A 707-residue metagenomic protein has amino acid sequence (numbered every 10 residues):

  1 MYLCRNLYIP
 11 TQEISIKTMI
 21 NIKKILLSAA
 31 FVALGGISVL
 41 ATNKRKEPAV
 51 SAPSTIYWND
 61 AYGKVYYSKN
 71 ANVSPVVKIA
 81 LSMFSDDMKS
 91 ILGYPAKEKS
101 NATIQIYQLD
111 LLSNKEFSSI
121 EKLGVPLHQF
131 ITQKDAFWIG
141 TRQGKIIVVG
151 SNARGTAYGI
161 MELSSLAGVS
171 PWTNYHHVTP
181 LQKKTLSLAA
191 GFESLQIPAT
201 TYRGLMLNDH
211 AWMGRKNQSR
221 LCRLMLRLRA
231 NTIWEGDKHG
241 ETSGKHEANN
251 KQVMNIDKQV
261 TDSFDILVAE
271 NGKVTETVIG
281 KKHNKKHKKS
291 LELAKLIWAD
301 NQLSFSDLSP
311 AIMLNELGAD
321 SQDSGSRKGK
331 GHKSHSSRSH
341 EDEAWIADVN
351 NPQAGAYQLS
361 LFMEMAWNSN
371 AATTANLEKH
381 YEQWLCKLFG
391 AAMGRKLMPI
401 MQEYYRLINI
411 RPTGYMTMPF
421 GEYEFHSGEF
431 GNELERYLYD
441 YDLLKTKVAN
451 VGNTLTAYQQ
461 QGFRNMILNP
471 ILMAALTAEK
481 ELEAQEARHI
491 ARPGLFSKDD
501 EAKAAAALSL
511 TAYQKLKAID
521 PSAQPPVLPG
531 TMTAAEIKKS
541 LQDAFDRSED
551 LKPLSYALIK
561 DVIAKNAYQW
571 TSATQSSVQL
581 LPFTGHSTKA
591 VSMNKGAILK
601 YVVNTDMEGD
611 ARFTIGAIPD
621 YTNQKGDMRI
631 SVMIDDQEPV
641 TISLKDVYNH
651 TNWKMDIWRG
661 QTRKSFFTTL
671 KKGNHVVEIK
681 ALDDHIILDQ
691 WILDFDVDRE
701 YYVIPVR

Functional and structural regions predicted by a protein language model:
M1-V50: Bacterial Sec-dependent N-terminal signal peptides
T42-Q196, M607: Contiguous, structured surface segment used for ligand recognition
K44-Y62, E536, D543-K552, V703-I704: N-terminal pre-domain segments of enzymes
V73, L92, L112-F117, T179 (+4 more regions): Aromatic-lined carbohydrate-binding surfaces of glycoside hydrolases
V76-I79, M83, D87, G155-Y158 (+10 more regions): Extracytoplasmic/secreted proteins, especially bacterial periplasmic and envelope-associated proteins
N152, K330, K539-R707: Extracytoplasmic
G191, E276-K281, K295-T571, N674: Substrate-binding groove of N-acetylhexosamine-processing glycoside hydrolases
A199, A211-M213, R220, L224-L228 (+12 more regions): Ligand-binding pocket scaffold of soluble enzyme catalytic domains
